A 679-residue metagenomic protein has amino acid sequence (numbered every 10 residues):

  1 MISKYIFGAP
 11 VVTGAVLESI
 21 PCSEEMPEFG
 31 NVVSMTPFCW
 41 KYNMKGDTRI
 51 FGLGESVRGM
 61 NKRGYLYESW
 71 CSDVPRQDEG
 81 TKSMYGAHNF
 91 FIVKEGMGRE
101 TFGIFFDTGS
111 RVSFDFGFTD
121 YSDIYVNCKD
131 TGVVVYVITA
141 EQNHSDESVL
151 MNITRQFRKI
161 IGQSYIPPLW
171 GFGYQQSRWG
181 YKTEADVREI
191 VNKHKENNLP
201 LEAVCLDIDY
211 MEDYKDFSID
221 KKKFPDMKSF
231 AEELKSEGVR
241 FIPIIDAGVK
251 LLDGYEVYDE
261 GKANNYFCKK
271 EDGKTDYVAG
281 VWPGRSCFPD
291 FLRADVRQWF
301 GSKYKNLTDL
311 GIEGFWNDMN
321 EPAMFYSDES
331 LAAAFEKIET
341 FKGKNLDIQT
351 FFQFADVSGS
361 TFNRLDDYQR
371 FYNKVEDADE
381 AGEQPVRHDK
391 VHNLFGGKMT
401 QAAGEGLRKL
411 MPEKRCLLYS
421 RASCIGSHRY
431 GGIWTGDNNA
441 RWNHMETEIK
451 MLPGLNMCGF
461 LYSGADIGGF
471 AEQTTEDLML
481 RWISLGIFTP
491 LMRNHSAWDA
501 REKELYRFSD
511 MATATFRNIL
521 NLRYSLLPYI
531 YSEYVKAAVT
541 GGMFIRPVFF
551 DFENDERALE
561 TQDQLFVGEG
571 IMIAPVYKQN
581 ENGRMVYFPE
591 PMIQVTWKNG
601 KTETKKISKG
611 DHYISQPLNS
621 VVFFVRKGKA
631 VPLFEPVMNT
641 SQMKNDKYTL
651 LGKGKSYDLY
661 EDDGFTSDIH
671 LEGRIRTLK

Functional and structural regions predicted by a protein language model:
M1-P168, R178-W179, E184, V191-E196 (+5 more regions): Catalytic and substrate-binding clefts that recognize carbohydrates or anionic sugar/phosphate headgroups
Y42-M44, E55, K94, F105-T108 (+12 more regions): Glycine-rich, histidine-containing beta strand-loop boundary motifs that form or position
G46, D78-G80, L394, T400-C416 (+4 more regions): Catalytic core of carbohydrate-active enzymes
Y67-C71, M84-A87, R188, R297 (+3 more regions): Short, hydrophobic/amphipathic alpha-helical packing segments that form internal helix faces or helix-helix interfaces
G86-F90, E100-F102, V133, F172 (+5 more regions): Residue-level detector of short, conserved catalytic/binding motifs and their immediate flanks
F90, I153, F157, H194 (+5 more regions): A residue-level signal for conserved active-site and pocket-lining positions in enzyme catalytic cores
I92-G98, K270-D272, P589-E590, K598-N599: Short acidic-glycine loop/turn motifs at beta-strand connectors
P200-A514, F552: Aromatic- and carboxylate-enriched substrate-binding clefts and catalytic-loop regions of carbohydrate-active enzymes
